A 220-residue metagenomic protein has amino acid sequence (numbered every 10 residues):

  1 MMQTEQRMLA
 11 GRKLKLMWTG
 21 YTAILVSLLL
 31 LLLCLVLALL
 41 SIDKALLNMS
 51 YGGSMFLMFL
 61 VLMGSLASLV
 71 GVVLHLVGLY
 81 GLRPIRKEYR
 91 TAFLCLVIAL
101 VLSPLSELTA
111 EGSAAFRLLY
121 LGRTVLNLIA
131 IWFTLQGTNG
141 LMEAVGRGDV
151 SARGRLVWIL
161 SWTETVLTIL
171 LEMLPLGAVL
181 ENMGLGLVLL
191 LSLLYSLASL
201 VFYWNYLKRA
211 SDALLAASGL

Functional and structural regions predicted by a protein language model:
M1-L35, V70-T109, G122-L171, Y195-L220: Membrane-interface extramembranous regions at the lipid-water interface
I24, F56-L57, L82, E181: Intrinsically disordered, low-complexity, compositionally biased regions/tails
L33-L47, L176: Membrane-helix interface motif
A45-Y80: Selected alpha-helical membrane-embedding segments in polytopic membrane proteins
S50-Y51, T109, A178: Helix-boundary and loop/linker segments of multi-pass membrane transporters
L57-L69, L119-N127, L185-S196: Alpha-helical transmembrane segments of polytopic membrane proteins
T109-L118: Membrane-interface helix caps and helix-loop-helix hairpins in membrane proteins
A114-A115, E172-L197: Extracellular/periplasmic helix-loop-helix junctions in multi-pass membrane proteins
